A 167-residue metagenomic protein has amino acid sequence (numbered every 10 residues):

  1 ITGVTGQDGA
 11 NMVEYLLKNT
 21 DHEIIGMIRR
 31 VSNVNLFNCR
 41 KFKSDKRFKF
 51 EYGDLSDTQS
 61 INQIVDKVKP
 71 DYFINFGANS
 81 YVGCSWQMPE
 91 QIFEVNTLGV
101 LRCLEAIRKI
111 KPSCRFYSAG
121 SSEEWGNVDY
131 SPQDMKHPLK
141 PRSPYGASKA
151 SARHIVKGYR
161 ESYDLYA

Functional and structural regions predicted by a protein language model:
I1-A167: N-terminal Rossmann-like NAD(P)+-binding domain of SDR-like oxidoreductases, especially those catalyzing
